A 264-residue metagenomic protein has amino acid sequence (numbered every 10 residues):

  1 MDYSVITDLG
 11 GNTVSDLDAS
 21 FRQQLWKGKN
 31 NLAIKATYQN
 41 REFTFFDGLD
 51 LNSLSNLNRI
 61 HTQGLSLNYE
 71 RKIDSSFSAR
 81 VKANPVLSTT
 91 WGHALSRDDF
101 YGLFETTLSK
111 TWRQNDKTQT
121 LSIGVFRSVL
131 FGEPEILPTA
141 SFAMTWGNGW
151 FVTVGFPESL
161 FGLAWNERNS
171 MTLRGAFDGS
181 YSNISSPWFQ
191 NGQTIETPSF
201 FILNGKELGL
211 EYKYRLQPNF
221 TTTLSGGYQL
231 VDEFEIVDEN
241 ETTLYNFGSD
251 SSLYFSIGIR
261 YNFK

Functional and structural regions predicted by a protein language model:
M1-A94, L103-T107: Transmembrane beta-barrel domains of bacterial outer-membrane proteins
M1-V5, I34-N40, V81-L87, I123-R127 (+5 more regions): Transmembrane beta-barrel strands of outer-membrane/channel proteins
S4-D8, Q39-D47, K72, N84-A94 (+6 more regions): Sequence/structural signature of outer-membrane beta-barrel proteins
L9-S15, L54-H61, A94-Y101, L130-P134 (+3 more regions): Replace "Gram-negative outer membrane beta-barrel proteins" with "bacterial and organellar outer membrane beta-barrel
S15-A19, H61-L67, P85-L87, F100-T106 (+4 more regions): Hydrophobic, lipid-facing positions within transmembrane beta-strands of outer-membrane proteins
Q23-L25, R71, K110-W112, M144 (+5 more regions): Residue-level signature of outer-membrane beta-barrel architecture
K27-I34, S75-A79, R113-L121, G149-V152 (+4 more regions): Repeated loop/turn-to-beta-strand initiation elements of outer-membrane beta-barrel proteins
A140-A143, Y212-R215, S249-K264: Outer-membrane beta-barrel "beta-signal"
